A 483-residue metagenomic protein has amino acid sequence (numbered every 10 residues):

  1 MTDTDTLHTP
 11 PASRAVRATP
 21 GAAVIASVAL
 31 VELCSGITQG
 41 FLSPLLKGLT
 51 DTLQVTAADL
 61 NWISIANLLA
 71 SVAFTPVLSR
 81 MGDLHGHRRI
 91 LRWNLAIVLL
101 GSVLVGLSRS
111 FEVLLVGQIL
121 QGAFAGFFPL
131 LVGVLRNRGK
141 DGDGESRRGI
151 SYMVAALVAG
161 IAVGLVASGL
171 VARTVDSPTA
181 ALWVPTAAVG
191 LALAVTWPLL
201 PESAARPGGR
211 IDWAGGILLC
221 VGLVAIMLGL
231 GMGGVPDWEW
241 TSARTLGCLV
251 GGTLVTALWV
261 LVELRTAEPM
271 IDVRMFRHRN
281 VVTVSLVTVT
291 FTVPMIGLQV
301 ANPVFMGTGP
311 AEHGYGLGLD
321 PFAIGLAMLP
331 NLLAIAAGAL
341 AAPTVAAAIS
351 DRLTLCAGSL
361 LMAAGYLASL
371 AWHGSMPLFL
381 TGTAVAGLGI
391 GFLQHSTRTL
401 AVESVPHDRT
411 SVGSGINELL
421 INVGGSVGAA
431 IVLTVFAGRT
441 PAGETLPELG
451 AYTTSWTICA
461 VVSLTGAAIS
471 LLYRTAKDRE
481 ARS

Functional and structural regions predicted by a protein language model:
M1-A18, Y473-S483: Intrinsic disorder in cytosolic terminal tails and internal cytosolic loops of multi-pass membrane transporters
G21-T38, L42-L46, A57, G101 (+4 more regions): 12-transmembrane solute porter fold
V28, S35, S64-N67, S71 (+10 more regions): Structural signature of transmembrane alpha-helices in multi-pass secondary transporters
S43-A73, F111, L319-L326: Extracellular/periplasmic helix-loop-helix junction of adjacent transmembrane segments in MFS-like secondary
L46, G160-A172, L230, G428-F436: Small-residue (Gly/Pro/Ala) motifs that create kinks and tight helix-helix packing interfaces
I65-S79, P129-G133, L329-A341: Central cavity-lining transmembrane alpha-helices of secondary-active solute carriers, predominantly the Major
L68, S79-A214: Helix-loop-helix hairpins in multi-pass membrane proteins, especially solute transporters
G169-L286, P294, C459: Hydrophobic transmembrane-helix bundles of small-molecule transporters
